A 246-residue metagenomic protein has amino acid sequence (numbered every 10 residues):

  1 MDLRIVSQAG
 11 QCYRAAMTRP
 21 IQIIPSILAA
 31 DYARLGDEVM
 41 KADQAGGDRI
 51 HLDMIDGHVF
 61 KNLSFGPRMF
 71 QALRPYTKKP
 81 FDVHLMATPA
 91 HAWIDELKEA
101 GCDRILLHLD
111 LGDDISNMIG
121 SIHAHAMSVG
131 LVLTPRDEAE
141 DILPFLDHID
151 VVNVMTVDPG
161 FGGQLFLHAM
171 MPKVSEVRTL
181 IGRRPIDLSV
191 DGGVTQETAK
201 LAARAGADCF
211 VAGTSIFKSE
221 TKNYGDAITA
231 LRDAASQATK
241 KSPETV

Functional and structural regions predicted by a protein language model:
Q11-Y13: Short, positively charged and aromatic/hydrophobic N-terminal segments
Q22-S26, I50-L52, F81-L85, I105-L107 (+4 more regions): Hydrophobic faces of well-ordered beta-strands that scaffold small-molecule active sites in alpha/beta enzyme cores
D31-R34, A92-E96, C102-D187: Conserved anion-binding
L35, D53, L97, V152 (+5 more regions): Conserved, mostly hydrophobic/aromatic
R49-P67, V157-G163, I216-E220: Glycine-rich, proline-tolerant flexible connector loops at the mouths of alpha/beta enzymes
L52-S121: N-terminal active-site wall of soluble small-molecule enzyme domains
L107-D113, N153-G163, A205-A227: Glycine-rich phosphate-binding active-site loops on the catalytic face of alpha/beta enzymes
F217-E244: C-terminal helical cap(s) of enzyme catalytic domains, especially alpha/beta-barrels
